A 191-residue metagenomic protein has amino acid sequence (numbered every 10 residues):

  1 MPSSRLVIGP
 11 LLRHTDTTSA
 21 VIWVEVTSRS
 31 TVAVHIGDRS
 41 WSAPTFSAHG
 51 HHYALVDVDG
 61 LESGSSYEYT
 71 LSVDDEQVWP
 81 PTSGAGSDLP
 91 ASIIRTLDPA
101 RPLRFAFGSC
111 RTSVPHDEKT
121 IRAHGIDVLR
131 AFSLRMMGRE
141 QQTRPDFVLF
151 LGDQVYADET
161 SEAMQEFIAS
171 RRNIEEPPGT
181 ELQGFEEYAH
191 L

Functional and structural regions predicted by a protein language model:
M1-L191: Extended recognition/assembly regions associated with phosphoester-bond processing machinery
